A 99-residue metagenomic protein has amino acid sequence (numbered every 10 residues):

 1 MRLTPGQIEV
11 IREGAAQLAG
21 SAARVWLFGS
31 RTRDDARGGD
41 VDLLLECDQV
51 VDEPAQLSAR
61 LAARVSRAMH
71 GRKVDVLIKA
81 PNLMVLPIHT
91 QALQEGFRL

Functional and structural regions predicted by a protein language model:
M1-R24, T32-G38, D48-L99: Catalytic core of pol beta-like nucleotidyltransferases
D42-E46: Short, aliphatic-rich beta-strand segments
